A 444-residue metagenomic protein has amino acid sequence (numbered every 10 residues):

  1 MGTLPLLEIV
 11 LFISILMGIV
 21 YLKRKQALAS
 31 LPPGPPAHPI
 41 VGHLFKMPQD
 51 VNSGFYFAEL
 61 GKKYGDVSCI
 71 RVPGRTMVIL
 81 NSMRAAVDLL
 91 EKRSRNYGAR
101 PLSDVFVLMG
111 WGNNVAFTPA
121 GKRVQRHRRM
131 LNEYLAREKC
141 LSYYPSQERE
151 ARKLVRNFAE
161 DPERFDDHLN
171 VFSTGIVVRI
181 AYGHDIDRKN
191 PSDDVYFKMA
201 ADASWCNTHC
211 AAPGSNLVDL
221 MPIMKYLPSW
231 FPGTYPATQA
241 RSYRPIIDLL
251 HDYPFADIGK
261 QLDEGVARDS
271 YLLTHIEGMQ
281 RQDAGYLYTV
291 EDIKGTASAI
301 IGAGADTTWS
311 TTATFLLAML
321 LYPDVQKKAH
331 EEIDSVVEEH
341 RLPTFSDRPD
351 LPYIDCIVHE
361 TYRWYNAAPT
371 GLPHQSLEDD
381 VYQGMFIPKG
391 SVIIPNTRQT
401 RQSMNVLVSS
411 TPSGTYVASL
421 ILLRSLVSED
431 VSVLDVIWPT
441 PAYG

Functional and structural regions predicted by a protein language model:
G2-M109, K122, R126, E148-K153 (+3 more regions): N-terminal membrane-proximal hinge/A-helix region immediately C-terminal to the signal-anchor transmembrane segment
L4-P5, L28-P33, K46-V51, T118-A120 (+6 more regions): Conserved, non-catalytic sequence blocks in retroelement Pol enzymes and Pol-derived host proteins
P39-G42, S68-R71, T76-N81, N114-F117 (+6 more regions): Conserved, well-structured core segments
L44-G65, L249, R341-G384, S391: Conserved cytochrome P450 K-helix E-x-x-R motif and the immediately C-terminal K′/meander segment
A99-M109, L141-T312: Cytochrome P450 heme-thiolate monooxygenase catalytic core
Y143, P254-D263, M319-H340: Juxtamembrane membrane-interface segments of multi-pass membrane proteins
T307-V325, H330-E332, S419, L423-E429 (+1 more regions): Cytochrome P450 catalytic-core helices
I394-G444: Conserved cytochrome P450 K-helix/beta-meander segment immediately N-terminal to the heme-binding cysteine loop
